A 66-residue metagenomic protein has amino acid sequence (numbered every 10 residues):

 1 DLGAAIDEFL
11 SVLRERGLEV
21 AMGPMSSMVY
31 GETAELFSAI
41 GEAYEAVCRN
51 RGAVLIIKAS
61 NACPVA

Functional and structural regions predicted by a protein language model:
D1-A66: Charge-rich, low-complexity N-terminal segments
